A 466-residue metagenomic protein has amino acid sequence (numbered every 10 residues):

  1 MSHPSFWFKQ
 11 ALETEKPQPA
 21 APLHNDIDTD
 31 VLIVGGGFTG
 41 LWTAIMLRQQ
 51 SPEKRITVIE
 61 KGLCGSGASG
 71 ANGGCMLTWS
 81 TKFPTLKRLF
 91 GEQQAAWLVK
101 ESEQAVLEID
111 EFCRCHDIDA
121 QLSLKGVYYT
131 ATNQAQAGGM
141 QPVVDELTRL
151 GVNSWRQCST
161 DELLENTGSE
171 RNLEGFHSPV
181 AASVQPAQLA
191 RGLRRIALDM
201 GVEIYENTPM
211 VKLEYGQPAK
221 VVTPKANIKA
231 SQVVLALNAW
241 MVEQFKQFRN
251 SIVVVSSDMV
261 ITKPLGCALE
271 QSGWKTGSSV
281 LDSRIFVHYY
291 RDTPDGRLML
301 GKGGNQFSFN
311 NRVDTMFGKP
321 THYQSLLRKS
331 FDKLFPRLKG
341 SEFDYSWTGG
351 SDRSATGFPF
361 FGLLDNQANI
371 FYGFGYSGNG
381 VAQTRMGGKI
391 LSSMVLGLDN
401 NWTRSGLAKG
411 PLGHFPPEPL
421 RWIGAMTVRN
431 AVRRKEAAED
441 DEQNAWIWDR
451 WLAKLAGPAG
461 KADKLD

Functional and structural regions predicted by a protein language model:
M1-V31, Q49-Q50, K54-R55, T81 (+1 more regions): Extreme N-terminal leader/targeting segments of oxidoreductases
G35-T39, K61: Glycine-rich Rossmann-fold phosphate-binding loop(s) that bind the pyrophosphate of adenine dinucleotide cofactors
R48-A71: Glycine-rich FAD pyrophosphate-binding loop
W79-D161: Dinucleotide-binding Rossmann-like beta1-alpha1 core, especially the glycine-rich loop that anchors the ADP
C115-S123, M210-K212, P218, N227-C267 (+2 more regions): Active-site substrate-recognition segment that forms the wall of the catalytic cavity or substrate channel
G138, D145-R149, E170-Q232: Helical element adjacent to the flavin cofactor pocket in flavoenzyme catalytic cores
F343, G362, Q367-N400: Conserved mid-domain beta->alpha element of the FAD-binding
M394-R429: Active-site-proximal substrate-binding core of FAD-dependent oxidoreductases
